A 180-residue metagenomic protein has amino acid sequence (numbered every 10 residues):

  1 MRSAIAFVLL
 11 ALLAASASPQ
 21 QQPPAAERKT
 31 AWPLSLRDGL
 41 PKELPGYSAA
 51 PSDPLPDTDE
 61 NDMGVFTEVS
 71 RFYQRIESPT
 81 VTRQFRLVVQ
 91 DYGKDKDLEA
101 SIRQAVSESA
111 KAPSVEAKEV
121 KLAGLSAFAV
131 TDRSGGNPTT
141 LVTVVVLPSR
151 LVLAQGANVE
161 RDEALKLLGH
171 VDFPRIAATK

Functional and structural regions predicted by a protein language model:
M1-A4: Positively charged n-region of N-terminal signal peptides that target proteins for export
A6-A14: Bacterial N-terminal signal peptides
L10, T82-F85, S149-R150: Short, surface-exposed beta-edge/turn micro-motifs
A17-Q21: Boundary at the C-terminal end of the N-terminal hydrophobic targeting segment
Q22-P24, K111-K180: A short, solvent-exposed beta-edge/loop patch
P24-S134: Short, solvent-exposed recognition patches
